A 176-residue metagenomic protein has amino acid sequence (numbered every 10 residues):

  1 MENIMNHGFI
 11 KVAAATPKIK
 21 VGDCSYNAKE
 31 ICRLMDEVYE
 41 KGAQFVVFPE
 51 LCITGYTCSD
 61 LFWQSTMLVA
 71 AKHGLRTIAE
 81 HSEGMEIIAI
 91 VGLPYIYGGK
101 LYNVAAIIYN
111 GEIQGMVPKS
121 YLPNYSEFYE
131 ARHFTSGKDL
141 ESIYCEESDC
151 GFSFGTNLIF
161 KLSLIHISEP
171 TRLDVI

Functional and structural regions predicted by a protein language model:
M1-G42: N-terminal active-site segment of His-dependent metallophosphoesterases
E2, V12, N124, L162-I165: Extended interaction regions within the primary functional domain
D23, Y56-T57, I176: Active-site-proximal flexible loops/turns
D36-E146: Cys-nucleophile CN-hydrolase/nitrilase-fold catalytic domain and related Cys-dependent amidase chemistry that acts on
I143-S163: Accessory alpha-helical/coil subdomains and C-terminal extensions that flank or cap enzyme catalytic cores
I165-I176: Single conserved hydrophobic/aromatic residue that forms the stacking wall/gate of nucleotide- or nucleobase-binding
